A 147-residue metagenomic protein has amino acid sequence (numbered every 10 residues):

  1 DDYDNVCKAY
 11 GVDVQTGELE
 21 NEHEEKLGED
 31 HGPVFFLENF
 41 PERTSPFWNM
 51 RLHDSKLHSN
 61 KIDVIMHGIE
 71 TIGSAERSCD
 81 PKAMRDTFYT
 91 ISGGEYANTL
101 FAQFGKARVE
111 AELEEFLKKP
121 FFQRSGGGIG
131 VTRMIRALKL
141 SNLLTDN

Functional and structural regions predicted by a protein language model:
D2-N147: A translation/RNA-centric and nucleic-acid-associated enzymatic feature enriched in Class II aminoacyl-tRNA synthetases
